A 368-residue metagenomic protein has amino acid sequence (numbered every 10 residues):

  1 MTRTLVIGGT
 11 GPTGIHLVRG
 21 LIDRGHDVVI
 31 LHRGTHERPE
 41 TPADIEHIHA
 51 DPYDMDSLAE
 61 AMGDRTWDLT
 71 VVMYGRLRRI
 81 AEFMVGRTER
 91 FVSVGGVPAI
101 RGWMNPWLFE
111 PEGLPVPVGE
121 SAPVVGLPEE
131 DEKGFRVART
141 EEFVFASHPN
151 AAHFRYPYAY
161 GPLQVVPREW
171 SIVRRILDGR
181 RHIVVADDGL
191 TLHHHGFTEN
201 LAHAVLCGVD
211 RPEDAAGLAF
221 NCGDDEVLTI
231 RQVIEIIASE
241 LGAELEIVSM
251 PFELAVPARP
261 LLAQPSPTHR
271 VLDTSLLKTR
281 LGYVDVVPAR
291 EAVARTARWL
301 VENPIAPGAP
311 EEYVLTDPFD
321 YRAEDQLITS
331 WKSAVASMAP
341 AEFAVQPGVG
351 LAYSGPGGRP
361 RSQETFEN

Functional and structural regions predicted by a protein language model:
T4-R24: N-terminal Rossmann NAD(P)H-binding glycine-rich loop of SDR-like oxidoreductase domains
L31-T35, P52: N-terminal Rossmann-fold cofactor-binding loop
H49-V72, A81: Conserved Rossmann-fold cofactor-binding substructure of NAD(P)-dependent oxidoreductases
G96-F135, R139-A146: Active-site "gating" loop of Rossmann-like NAD(P)-dependent oxidoreductase/epimerase domains
T140-L163: Conserved beta-loop-beta element that borders a ligand/cofactor-binding pocket
H153, L192-A202, A219, V227-R231 (+2 more regions): Conserved loop-to-helix N-cap of the C-terminal "lid" that shapes the substrate pocket in Rossmann-like
P167-I172, V185-D210, G217-L218, Q232: Substrate-positioning beta->alpha
C207-H269, D273-L276, R280, A294-R295 (+2 more regions): Mid/C-terminal beta-alpha module of Rossmann-like enzyme folds, strongest in SDR-family dehydrogenases/epimerases
